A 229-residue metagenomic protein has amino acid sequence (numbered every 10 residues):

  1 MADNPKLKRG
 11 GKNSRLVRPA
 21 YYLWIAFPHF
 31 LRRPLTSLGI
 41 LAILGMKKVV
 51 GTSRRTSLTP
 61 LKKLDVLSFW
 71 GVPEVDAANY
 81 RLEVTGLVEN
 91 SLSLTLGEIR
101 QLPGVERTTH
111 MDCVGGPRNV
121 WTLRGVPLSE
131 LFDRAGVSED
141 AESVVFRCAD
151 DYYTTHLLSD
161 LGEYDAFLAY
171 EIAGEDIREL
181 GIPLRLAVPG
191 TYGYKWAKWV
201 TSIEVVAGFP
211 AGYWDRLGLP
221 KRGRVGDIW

Functional and structural regions predicted by a protein language model:
A2-W229: Structured, non-membrane catalytic/scaffold regions adjacent to prosthetic-group chemistry
